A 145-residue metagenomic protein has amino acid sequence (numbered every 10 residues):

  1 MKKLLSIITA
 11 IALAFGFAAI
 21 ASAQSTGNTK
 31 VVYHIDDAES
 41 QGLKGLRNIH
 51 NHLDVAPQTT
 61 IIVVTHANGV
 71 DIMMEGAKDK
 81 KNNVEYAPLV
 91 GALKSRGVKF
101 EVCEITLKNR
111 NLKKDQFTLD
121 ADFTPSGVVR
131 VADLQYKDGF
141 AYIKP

Functional and structural regions predicted by a protein language model:
M1-I8: Bacterial N-terminal signal peptides that target proteins for export
I8-G16: Bacterial N-terminal signal peptides
A21-P145: Secreted/extracellular ectodomain signature
